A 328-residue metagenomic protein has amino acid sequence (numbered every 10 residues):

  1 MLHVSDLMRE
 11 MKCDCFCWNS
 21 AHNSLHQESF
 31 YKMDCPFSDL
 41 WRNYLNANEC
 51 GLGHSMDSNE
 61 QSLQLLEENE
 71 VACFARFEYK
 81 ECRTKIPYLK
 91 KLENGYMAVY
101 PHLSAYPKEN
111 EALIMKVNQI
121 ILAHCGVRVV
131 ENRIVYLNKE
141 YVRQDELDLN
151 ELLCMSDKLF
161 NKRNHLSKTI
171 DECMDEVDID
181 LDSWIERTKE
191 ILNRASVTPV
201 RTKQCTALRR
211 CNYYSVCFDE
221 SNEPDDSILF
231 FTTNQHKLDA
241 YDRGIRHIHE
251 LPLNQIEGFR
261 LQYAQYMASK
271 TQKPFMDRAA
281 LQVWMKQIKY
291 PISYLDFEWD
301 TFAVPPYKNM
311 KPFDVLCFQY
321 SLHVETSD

Functional and structural regions predicted by a protein language model:
M1-N94, T232-P274: Metal-dependent nuclease catalytic cores that hydrolyze phosphodiester bonds in DNA/RNA, characterized by
C13, C73, T84-Y106, N118-I120 (+1 more regions): Conserved catalytic cores of phosphodiester-cleaving nucleases, focusing on short active-site segments
E70, P87, G95-M97, V129-R133 (+2 more regions): Beta-sheet entry/capping signal
F77, A98-Y100, A280-D328: Conserved RNase H-like, two-metal-ion catalytic cores of nucleic-acid enzymes
L103-E109, I121-Y213: Metal-dependent nuclease catalytic regions and adjoining charged, substrate-binding loops involved in nucleic-acid end
Y106-P107, Y141-V142, F259, D300-P306: Flexible loop/turn segments at secondary-structure boundaries
V177-K289, W299: A charged, amphipathic alpha-helical module
